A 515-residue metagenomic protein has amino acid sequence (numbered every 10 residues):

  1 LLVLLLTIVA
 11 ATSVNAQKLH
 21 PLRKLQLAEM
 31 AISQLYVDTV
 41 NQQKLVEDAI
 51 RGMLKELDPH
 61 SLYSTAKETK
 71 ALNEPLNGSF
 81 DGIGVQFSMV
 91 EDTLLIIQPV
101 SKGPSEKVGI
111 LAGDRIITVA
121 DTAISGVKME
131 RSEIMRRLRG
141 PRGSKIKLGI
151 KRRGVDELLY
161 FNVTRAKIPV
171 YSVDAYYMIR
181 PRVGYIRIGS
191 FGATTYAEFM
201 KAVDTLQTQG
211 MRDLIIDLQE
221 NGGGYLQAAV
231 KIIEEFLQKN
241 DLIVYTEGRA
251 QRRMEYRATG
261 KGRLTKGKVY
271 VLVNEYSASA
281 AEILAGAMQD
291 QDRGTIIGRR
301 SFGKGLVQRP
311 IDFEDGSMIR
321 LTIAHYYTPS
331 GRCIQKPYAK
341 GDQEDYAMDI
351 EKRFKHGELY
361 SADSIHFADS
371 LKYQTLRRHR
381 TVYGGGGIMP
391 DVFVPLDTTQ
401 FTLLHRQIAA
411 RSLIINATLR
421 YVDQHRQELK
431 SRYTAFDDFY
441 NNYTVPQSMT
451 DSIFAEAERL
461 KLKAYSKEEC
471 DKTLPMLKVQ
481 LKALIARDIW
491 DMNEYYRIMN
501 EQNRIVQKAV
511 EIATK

Functional and structural regions predicted by a protein language model:
L1-L19: Bacterial Sec-dependent N-terminal signal peptides
N15-P21, L25, E29-Q42, T65 (+5 more regions): Cleft-lining beta-strand/loop regions that shape enzyme active-site pockets
L27, K44-D48, G52, K231 (+1 more regions): Amphipathic alpha-helical interaction segments
Y36-I97, G143-A175, M499-V510, K515: Extended, small/polar residue-biased N-terminal targeting/export presequences and adjacent propeptide/linker tracts
G113-R115: Structural motif
A280, D292, R299, G303-L371: Polar, glycine-rich mid-to-C-terminal structural blocks that act as macromolecule-binding/assembly scaffolds
C333-I334, Y338-K515: Conserved functional hotspot residues or short segments at active or partner-binding sites across diverse domains
